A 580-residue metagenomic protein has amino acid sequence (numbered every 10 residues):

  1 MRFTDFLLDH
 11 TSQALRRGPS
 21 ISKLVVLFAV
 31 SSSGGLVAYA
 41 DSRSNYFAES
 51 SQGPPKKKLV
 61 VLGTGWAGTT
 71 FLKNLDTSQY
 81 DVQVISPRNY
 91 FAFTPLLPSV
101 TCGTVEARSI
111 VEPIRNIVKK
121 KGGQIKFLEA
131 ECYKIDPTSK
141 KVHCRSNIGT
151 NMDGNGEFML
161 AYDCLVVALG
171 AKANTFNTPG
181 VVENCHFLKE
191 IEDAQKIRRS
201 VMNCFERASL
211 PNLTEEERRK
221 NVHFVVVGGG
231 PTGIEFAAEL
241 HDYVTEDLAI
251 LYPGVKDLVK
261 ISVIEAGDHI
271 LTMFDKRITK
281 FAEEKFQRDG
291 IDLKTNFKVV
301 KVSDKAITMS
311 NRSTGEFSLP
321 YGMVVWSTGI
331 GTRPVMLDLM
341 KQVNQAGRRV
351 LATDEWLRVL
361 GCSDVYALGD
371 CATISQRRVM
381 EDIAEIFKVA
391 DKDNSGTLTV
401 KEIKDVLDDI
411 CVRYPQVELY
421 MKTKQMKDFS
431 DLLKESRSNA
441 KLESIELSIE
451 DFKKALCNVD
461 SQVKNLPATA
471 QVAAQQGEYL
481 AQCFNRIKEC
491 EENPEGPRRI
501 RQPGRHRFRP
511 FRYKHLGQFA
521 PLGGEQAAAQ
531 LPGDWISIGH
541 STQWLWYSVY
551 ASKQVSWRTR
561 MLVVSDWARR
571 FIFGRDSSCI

Functional and structural regions predicted by a protein language model:
R2-V26, L36-Y46, A390, N394-E402 (+4 more regions): C-terminal, flexible cofactor-proximal segment of oxidoreductases
T11-S12, S20-R43, A48-K56, I125-H223 (+2 more regions): FAD-binding core/adjacent interface of flavoenzyme oxidoreductases
S20-A29, Y46-E129, Y133-K134, V181 (+3 more regions): Beta1-alpha1 glycine-rich phosphate/pyrophosphate-binding loop at the start of Rossmann-like nucleotide-binding domains
G68-L72, R115, R145, I197-S209 (+2 more regions): Short, well-ordered amphipathic alpha-helices
L97-V105, V182-H186, R277-I278, M340-K341 (+2 more regions): Short glycine-enriched, charge-decorated loop/helix-capping segments at active-site entrances that position
G122-D136, Q287-V302: A conserved beta-strand/loop element that lines the FAD pocket in flavoprotein oxidoreductases
E183-L213, P320-N485: FAD-site-proximal beta/loop scaffold in flavoenzymes
E215-K294, V400, L466-R509: Rossmann-like dinucleotide-binding core of oxidoreductases
